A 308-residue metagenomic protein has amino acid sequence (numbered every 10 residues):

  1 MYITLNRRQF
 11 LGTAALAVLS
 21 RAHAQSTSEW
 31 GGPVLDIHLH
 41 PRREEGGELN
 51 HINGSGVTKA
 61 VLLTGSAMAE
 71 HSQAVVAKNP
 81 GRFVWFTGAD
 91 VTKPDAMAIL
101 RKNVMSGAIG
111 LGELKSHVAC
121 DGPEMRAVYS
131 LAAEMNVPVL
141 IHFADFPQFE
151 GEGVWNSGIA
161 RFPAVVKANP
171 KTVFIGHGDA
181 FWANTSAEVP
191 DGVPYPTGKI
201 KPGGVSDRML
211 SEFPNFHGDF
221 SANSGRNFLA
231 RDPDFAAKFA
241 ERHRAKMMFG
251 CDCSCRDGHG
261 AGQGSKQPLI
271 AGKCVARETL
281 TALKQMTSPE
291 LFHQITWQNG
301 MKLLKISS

Functional and structural regions predicted by a protein language model:
M1-A17: N-terminal secretory signal peptides and thylakoid transit peptides that target proteins across membranes
Y2, A14, R43-G46, F181-S308: H/E-rich (His + Asp/Glu) clusters that bind or coordinate divalent metals
F10-L11, Q25-G81: An N-terminally biased module of ancient metal coordination in phosphate/nucleic-acid-related enzymes
G32, G56-K59, G81-F83, G107-G110 (+4 more regions): Loop/turn elements at helix/coil->beta-strand transitions in domains of secreted/extracellular proteins
L35-L39, A60-L62, W85-T87, L111-G112 (+4 more regions): Hydrophobic faces of well-ordered beta-strands that scaffold small-molecule active sites in alpha/beta enzyme cores
S66-S157, H217, A222, S308: Active-site gating/metal-coordination segments in enzymes
G122-Y129, V154-A160, K199-G203, R231-F235: Charged helix-capping and loop-helix junction motifs
